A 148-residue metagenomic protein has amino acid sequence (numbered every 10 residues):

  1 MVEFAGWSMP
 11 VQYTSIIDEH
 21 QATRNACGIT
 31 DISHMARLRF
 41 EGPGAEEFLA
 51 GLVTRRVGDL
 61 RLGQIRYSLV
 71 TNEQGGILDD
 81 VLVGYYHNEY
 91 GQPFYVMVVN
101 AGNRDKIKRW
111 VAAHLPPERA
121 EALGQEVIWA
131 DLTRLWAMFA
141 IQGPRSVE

Functional and structural regions predicted by a protein language model:
M1-E148: Basic, glycine/lysine-rich polyanion-binding surfaces/domains
